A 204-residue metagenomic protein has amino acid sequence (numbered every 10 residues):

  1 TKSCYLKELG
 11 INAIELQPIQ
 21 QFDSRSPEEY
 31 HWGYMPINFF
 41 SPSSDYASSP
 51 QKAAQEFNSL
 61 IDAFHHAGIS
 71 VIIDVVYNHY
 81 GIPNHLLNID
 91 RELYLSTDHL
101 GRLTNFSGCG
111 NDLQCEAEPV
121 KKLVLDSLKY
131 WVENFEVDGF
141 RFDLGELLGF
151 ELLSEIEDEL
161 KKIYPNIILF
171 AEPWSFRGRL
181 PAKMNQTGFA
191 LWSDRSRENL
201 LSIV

Functional and structural regions predicted by a protein language model:
K2-R25, N134: Catalytic domains of carbohydrate-active enzymes, especially glycoside hydrolases
C4-K7, N58-A67, E157-K162: Surface-exposed amphipathic alpha-helices with a cationic face
L6, L16, F39, F64 (+4 more regions): Conserved, mostly hydrophobic/aromatic
G10-N12, A67-I69, D74, E136-D138 (+1 more regions): Short, well-ordered coil/turn segments that N-cap beta-strands
L16-S26, V75-N84, L144-G149, E172-F176: Short, solvent-exposed turn/loop segments enriched in Gly/Ser/Thr/Pro and often Arg
F22-H66, G81-N134: Aromatic- and acidic-residue-enriched carbohydrate-binding clefts of CAZyme catalytic domains
Y34, S127, L144-V204: Active-site-proximal helices and loops of the catalytic beta/alpha 8
L113, V137-F142: Glycine- and acidic
